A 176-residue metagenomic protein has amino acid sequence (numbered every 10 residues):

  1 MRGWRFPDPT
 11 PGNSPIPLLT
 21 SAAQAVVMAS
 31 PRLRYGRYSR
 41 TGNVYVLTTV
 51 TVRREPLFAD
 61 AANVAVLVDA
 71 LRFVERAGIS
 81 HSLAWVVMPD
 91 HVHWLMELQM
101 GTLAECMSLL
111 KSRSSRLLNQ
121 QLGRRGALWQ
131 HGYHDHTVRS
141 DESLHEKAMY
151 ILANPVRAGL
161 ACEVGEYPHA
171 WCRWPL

Functional and structural regions predicted by a protein language model:
M1-L176: Short catalytic/metal-binding and nucleic-acid-binding patches
